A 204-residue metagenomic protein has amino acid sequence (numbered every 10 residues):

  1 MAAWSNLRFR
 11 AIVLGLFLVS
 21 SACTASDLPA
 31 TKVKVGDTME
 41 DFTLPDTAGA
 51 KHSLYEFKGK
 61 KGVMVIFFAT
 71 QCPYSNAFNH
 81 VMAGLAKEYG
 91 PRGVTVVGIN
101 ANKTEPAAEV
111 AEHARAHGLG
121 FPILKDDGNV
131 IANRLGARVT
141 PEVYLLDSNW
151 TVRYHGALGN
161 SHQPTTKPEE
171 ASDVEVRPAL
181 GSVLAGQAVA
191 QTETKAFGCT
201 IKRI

Functional and structural regions predicted by a protein language model:
A2-I12: Bacterial N-terminal signal peptides that target proteins for export
R10-S21: Bacterial N-terminal signal peptides
S26-Y55: N-terminal "domain-start" segment that seeds a small globular fold
Y55-N76, L180: Short active-site neighborhood of thiol/selenol oxidoreductases, capturing the structured segment around
A69-H80, V143, C199-K202: Short, thiol/selenol-centered motifs that function as redox-active sites or metal-ligating centers
N76-H117, L124-R134: Structural microenvironment flanking redox-active thiols in thiol-disulfide oxidoreductases
H113-A157: Short, internal strand/loop/helix patches that form the active-site neighborhood or redox-interaction surface
D147-S148, V152-I204: Thiol-/selenol-based redox modules, centered on thioredoxin-like and closely related oxidoreductase domains
